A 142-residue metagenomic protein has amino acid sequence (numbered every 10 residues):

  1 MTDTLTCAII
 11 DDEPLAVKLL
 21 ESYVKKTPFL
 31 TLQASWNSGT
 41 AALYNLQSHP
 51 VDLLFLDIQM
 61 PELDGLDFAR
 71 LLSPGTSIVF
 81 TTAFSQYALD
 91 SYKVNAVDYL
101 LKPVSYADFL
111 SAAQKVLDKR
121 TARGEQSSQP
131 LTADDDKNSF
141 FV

Functional and structural regions predicted by a protein language model:
T2, E13-A34: Two-component/phosphorelay signaling modules centered on CheY-like receiver
C7, H49-F55: Active-site beta3 strand of CheY-like receiver
I10-D11, W36, L54, T81: Conserved sequence signature across two-component system core domains
S35-Y44, G65: Helix N-cap/capping motif at the beta->alpha junctions
I58-M60: Receiver (REC) domain active-site loop signature in two-component systems and cognate sites in sensor histidine kinases
K102: A Lys-centered signature of the CheY-like receiver
L117-V142: Conserved binding/recognition cores within well-folded domains
